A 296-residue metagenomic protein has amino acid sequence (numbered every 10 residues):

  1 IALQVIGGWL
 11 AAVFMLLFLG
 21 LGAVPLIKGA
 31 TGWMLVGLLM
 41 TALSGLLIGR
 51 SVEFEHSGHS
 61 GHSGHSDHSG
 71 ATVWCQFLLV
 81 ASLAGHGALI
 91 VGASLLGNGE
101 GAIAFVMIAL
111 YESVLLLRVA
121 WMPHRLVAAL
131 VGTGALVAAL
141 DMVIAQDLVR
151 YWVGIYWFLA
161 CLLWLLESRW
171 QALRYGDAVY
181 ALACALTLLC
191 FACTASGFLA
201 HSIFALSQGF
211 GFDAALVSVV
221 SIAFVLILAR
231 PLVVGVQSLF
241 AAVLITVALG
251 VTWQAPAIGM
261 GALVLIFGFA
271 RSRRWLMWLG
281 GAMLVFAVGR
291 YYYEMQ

Functional and structural regions predicted by a protein language model:
I1-Q296: Alpha-helical multi-pass membrane segments and their bilayer interfacial helix-loop junctions
